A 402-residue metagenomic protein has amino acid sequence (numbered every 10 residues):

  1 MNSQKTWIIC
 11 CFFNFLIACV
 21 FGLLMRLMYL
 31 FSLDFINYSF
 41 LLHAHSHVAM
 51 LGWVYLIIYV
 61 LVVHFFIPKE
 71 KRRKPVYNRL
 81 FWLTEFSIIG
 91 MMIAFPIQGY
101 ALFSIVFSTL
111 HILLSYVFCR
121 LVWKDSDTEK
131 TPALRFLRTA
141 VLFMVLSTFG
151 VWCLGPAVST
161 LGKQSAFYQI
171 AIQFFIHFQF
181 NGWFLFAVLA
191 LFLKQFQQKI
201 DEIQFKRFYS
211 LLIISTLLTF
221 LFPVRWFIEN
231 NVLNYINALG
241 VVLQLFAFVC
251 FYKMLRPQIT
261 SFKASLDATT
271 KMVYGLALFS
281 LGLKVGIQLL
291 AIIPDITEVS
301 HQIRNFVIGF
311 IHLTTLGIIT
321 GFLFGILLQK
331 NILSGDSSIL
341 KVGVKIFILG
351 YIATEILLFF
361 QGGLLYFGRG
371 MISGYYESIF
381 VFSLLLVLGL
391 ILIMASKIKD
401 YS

Functional and structural regions predicted by a protein language model:
M1-S402: Hydrophobic alpha-helical transmembrane segments of multi-pass integral membrane proteins
